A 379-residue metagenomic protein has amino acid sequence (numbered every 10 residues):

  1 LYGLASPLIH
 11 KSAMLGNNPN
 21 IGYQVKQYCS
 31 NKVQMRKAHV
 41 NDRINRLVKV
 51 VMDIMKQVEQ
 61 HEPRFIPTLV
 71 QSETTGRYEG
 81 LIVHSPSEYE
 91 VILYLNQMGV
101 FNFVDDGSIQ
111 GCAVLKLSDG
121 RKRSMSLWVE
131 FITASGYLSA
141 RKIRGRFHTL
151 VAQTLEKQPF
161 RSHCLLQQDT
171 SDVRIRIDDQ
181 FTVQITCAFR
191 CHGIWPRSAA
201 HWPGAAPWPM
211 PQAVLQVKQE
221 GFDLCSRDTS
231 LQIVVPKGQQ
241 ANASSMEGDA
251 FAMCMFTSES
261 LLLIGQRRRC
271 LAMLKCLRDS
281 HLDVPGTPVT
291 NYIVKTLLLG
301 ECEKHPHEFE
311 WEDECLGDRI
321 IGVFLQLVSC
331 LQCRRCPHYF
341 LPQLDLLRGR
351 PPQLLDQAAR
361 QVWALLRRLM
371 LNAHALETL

Functional and structural regions predicted by a protein language model:
L1-H39, R46-P67, R278, L282-P285 (+1 more regions): Terminal (often C-terminal) interaction modules
L1-Y89, L93-E156: N-terminal regions immediately upstream of nucleotidyltransferase
L69-G76, F160-D172, R190, R335-L346: Acidic carboxylate-rich catalytic motifs and surrounding loops in phosphoryl-/glycosyl-chemistry enzymes
I82, S118-Q332: Catalytic cores of NTP-dependent nucleotidyl/adenyl transfer enzymes across multiple folds
